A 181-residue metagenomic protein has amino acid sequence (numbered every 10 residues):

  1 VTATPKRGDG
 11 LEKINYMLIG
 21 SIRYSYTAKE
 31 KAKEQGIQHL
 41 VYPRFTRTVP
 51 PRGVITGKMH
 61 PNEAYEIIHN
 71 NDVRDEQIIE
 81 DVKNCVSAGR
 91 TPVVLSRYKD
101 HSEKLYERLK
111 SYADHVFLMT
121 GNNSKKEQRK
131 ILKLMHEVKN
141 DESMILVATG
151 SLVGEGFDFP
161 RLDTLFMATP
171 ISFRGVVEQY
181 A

Functional and structural regions predicted by a protein language model:
V1-P5, R97-Y98, A148-S151: A short beta-strand-to-loop transition that corresponds to the Sensor-1 phosphate-sensing loop of AAA+ P-loop ATPases
V1-Y42: Post-DEXD/H (motif II) to motif III coupling segment of the RecA-like Helicase ATP-binding lobe
T4-P5, S172-A181: Conserved SF2 helicase motif VI
R7-D9, A32-G36, N84-S87, K110 (+2 more regions): Conserved catalytic network of the ASCE P-loop NTPase/AAA+ motor domain
L40-A64, L109, A113: Short, basic/glycine-rich phosphate-binding loops at helix/coil junctions that contact nucleotide phosphates
T56-R97, E103-R108: Conserved interdomain hinge at the start of the Helicase C-terminal
V93, E103-K104, A113-G154, V176: Conserved helicase ATPase core of P-loop NTP-dependent helicases/translocases
V147, E155-P170: A short beta-strand element within the Helicase C-terminal
